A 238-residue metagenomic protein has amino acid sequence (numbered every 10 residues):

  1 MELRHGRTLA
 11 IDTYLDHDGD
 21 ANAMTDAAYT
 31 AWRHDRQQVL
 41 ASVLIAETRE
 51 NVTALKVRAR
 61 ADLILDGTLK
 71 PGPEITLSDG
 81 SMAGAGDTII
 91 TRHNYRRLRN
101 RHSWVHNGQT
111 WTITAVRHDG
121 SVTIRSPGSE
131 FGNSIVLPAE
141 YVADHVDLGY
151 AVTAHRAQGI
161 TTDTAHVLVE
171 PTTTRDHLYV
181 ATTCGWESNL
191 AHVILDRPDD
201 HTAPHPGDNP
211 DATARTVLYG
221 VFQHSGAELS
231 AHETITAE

Functional and structural regions predicted by a protein language model:
M1-G128, D208-E238: Conserved helicase motor core of P-loop NTPases
H102, N107-E238: C-terminal accessory regions
